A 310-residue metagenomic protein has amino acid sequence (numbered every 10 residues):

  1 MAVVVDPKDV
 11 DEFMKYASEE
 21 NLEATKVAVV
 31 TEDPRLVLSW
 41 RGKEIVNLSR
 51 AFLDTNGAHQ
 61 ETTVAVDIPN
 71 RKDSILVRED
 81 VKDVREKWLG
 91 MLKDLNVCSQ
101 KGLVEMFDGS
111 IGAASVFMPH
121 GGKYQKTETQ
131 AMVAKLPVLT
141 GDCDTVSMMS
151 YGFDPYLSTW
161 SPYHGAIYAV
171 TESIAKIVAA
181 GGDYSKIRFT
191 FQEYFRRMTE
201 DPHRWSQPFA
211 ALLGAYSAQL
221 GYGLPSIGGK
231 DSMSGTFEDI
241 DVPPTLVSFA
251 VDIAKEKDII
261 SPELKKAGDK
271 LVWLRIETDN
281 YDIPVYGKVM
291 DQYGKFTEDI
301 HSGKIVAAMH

Functional and structural regions predicted by a protein language model:
M1-H310: Glycine/proline-enriched, intrinsically flexible loops and inter-domain linkers
